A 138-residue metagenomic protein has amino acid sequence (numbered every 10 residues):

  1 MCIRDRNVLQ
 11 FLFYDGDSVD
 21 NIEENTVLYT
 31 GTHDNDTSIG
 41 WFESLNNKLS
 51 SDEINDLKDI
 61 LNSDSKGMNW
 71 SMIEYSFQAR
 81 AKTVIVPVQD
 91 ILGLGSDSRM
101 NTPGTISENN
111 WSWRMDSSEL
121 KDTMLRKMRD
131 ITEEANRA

Functional and structural regions predicted by a protein language model:
M1-I3: Short, small-residue-biased leader/transition segments that mark boundaries at the very start of proteins
N7-G16, I22-E23, D36-A138: Carbohydrate-interacting/catalytic domains
L28-T30, M115: Conserved phosphate-binding loops in nucleotide/dinucleotide-binding enzymes
